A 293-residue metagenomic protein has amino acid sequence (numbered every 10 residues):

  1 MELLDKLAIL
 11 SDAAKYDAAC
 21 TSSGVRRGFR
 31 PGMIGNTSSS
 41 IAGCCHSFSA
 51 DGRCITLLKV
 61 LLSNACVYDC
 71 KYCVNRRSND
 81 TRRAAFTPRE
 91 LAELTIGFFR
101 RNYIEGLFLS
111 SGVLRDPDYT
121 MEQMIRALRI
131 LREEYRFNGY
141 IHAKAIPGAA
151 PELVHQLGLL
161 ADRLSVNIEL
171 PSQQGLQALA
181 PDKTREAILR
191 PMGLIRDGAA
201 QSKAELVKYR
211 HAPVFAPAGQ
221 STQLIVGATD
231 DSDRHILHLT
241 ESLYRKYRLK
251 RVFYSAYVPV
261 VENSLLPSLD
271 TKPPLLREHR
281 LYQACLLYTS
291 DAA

Functional and structural regions predicted by a protein language model:
M1-A65: Flexible, acidic/Gly-rich N-terminal and inter-domain linker regions that tether and position cofactor-handling modules
T56-L61, Y72, F108, H142: Short, conserved beta-strand segments within well-ordered enzyme catalytic domains that often line or immediately flank
V60-R89: Canonical Radical SAM [4Fe-4S] cluster-binding loop centered on the CxxxCxxC motif and its immediate flanking residues
C73, G106-L109, L164-V166, V252: Hydrophobic residues within beta-strands of alpha/beta enzymes
N75-T81, L107-P117, I141, L176: Short acidic, glycine/Ser/Thr-rich loop/turn "cap" segments at secondary-structure junctions
A92, G97, R115-Q283: Conserved AdoMet/S-adenosylmethionine-binding subsite of the radical SAM
F98-S110: Short Fe-S-cluster ligation motifs
Y288-A293: Conserved small/polar residues in nucleotide/adenosyl-binding loops
